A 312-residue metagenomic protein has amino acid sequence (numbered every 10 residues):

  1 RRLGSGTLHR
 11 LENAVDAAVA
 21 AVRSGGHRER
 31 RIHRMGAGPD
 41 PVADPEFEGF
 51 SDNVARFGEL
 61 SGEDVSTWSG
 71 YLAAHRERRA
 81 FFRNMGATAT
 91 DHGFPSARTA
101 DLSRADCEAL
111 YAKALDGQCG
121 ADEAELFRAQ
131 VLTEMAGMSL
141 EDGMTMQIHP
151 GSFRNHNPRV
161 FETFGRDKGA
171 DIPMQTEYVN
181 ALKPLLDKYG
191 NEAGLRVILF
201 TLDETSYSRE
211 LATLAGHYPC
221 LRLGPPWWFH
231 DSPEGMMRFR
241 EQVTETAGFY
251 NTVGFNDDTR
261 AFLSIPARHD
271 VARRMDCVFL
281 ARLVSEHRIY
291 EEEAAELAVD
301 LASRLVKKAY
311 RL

Functional and structural regions predicted by a protein language model:
R1, F249-Y250, A267-L312: Mid-to-C-terminal alpha-helical segments outside catalytic/metal-binding sites
R1-T145, P150-P173, K188, A281-S285: Extended, charged catalytic domains and RNA/DNA-binding interfaces, predominantly in divalent-metal-using enzymes
A100-L102, H156-G165, Y207-A215, P233-E241 (+1 more regions): Histidine/acidic-residue-rich catalytic or RNA/ligand-binding cores of hydrolases and nuclease-related proteins
E125-T133, P150, Q175-V179, E204-S208 (+4 more regions): Conserved structured core elements
E141-D142, K188-A193, H217-L221, T246-Y250 (+1 more regions): Secondary-structure transition/capping motifs at alpha-helix termini and the adjoining loop/turn into the next element
Q147-G151, I198-L202, L223-P226, F249-R268: Short acidic/histidine-rich active-site segments
N155-P226: Active-site-proximal binding-pocket segments
D203-T205, C220-E241, I289-L312: C-terminal helical cap
